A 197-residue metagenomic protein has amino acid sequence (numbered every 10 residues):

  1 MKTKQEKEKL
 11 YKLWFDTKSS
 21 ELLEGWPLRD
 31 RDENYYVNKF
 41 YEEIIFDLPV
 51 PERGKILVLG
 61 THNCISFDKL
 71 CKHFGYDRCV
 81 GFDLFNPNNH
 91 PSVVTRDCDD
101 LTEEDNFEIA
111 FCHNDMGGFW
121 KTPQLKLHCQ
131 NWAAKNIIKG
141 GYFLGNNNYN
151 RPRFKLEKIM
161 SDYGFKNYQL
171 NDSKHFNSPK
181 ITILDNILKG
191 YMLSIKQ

Functional and structural regions predicted by a protein language model:
M1-P51: Class I SAM-dependent methyltransferase Rossmann-like catalytic core, especially the SAM/SAH-binding loop
G54-L57: Nucleotide donor/acceptor-binding cores
L59-D100: Class I SAM-dependent methyltransferase SAM/SAH-binding core
D99-F111: A short acidic, Gly/Pro-enriched loop at the edge of an enzyme's catalytic core that lines a small-molecule cofactor
E108-Q124: A short SAM/SAH-binding and catalytic strip from SAM-dependent methyltransferases
Q124-Y142: A short glycine-rich, Lys/Arg-flanked "PGG" loop and its adjoining helix->strand segment in the class I
R151-Q197: Class I S-adenosyl-L-methionine
